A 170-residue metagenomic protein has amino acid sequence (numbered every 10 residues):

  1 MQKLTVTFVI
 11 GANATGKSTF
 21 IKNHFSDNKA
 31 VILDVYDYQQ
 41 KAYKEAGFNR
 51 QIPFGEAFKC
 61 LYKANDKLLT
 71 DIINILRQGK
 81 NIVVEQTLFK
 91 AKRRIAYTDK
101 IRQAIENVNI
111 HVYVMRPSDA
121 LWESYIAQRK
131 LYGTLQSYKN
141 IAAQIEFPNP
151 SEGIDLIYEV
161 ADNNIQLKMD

Functional and structural regions predicted by a protein language model:
M1-K3, I75-L76: Phosphate-binding P-loop
K3-I10, T15-S18, N23, D27-K29 (+1 more regions): Conserved GTP-binding G-domain of TRAFAC-class P-loop NTPases and closely related GTPase folds
N13, Q40, F89: Short, catalytically relevant binding-site loops at active-site mouths
G16, T70, A96: Short Gly/charged-rich anion-binding patches and loops
T19-K80, L121: Conserved substrate/cofactor phosphate-moiety recognition/catalytic segment in nucleotide-dependent phosphotransferases
A46, L76, L88-L131, N140 (+2 more regions): ATP-dependent NMP and nucleoside kinases share a basic, alpha-helical "lid"
C60-K67, F89-R93, G133, S137: Soluble or luminal CAZymes and related metallo-dependent hydrolases
N81-Q86: Short catalytic-loop micro-motif centered on adjacent basic/acidic residues
